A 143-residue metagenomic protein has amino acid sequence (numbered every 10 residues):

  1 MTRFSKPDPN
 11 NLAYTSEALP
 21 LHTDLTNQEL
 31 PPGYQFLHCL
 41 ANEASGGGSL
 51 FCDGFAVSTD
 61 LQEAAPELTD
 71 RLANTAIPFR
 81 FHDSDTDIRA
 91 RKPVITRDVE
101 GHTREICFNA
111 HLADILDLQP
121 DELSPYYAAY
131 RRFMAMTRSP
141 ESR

Functional and structural regions predicted by a protein language model:
M1-R143: Active-site environment of non-heme Fe oxygenases that use a 2-His-1-carboxylate facial triad
